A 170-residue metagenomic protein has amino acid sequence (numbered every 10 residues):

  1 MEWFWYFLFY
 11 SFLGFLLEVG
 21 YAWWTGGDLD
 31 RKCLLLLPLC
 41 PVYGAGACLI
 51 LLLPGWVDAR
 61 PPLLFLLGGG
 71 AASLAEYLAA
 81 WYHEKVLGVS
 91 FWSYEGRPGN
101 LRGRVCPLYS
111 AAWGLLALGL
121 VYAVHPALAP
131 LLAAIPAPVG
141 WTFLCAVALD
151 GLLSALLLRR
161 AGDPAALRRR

Functional and structural regions predicted by a protein language model:
M1-R170: Aromatic-rich, lipid-facing transmembrane alpha helices and their immediate juxtamembrane interface loops in integral
